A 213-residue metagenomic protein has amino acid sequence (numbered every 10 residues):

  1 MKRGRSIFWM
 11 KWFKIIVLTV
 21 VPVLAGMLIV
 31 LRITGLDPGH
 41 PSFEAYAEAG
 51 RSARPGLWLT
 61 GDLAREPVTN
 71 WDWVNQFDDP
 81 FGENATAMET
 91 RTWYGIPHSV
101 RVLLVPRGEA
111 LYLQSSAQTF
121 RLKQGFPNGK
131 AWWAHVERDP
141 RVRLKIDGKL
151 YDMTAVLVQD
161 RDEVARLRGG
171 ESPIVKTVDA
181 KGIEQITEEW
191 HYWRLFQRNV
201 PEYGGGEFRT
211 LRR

Functional and structural regions predicted by a protein language model:
M1-K11: N-terminal Lys/Arg-rich, disordered targeting/topogenic segments
W9-W12, W58, W71-W73, W93 (+2 more regions): A residue-identity detector for tryptophan
K14-R32: Hydrophobic membrane-insertion alpha-helices, especially the h-region of bacterial N-terminal signal peptides
L36-P97: Short, conserved active-site entrance elements at the starts or edges of catalytic domains
F43, A47-A49, R54-A64, Q118-R213: Short, structured beta-strand-loop surface elements
E83-G125: Short beta-strand segments
